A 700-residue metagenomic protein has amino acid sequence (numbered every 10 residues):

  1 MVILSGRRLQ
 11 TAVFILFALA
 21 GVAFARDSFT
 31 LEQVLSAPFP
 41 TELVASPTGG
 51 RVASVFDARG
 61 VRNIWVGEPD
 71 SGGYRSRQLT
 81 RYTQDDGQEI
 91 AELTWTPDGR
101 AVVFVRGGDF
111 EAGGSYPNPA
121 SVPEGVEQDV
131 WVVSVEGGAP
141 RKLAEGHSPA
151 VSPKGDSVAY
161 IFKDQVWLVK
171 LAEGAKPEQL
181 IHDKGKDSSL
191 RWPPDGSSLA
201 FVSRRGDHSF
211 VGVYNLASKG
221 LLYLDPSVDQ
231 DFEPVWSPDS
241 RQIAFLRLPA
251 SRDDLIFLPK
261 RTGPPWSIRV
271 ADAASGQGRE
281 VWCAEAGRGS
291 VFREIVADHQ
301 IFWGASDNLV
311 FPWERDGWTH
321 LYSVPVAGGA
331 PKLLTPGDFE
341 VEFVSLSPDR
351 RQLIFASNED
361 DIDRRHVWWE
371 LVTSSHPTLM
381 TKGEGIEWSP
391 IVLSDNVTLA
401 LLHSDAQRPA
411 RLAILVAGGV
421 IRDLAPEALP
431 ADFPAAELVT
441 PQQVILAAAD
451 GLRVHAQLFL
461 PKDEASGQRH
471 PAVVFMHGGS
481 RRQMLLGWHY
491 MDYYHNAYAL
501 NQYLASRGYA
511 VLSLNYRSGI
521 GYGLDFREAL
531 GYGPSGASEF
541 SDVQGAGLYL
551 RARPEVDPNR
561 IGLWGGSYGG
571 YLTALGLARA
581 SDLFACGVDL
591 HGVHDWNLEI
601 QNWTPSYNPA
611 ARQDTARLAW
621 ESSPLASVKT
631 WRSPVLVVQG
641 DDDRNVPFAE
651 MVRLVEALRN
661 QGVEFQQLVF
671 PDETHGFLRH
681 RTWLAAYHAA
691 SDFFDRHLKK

Functional and structural regions predicted by a protein language model:
V2-V13: Bacterial N-terminal signal peptides that target proteins for export
T11-G21: Bacterial N-terminal signal peptides
A23-A25: Boundary at the C-terminal end of the N-terminal hydrophobic targeting segment
E32-R62: Beta-strand-rich domains and repeat architectures in extracellular enzymes and scaffolds, especially beta-propellers
L43-R51, E92-A101, P149-S157, L190-S198 (+5 more regions): Blade-terminus and WD-like Trp-Asp/Gly-His loop motifs, strongest in beta-propeller folds
V55-W65, Y82-E89, V105-W131, P140-S148 (+13 more regions): A flexible loop/linker signature enriched in serine peptidases of the S9 family
P69-G72, S134-G138, L171-G174, N215-K219 (+4 more regions): Short loop/turn segments that connect beta-strands within beta-propeller blades
S306, R350, L379, W388-K700: Serine-hydrolase catalytic core recognition
